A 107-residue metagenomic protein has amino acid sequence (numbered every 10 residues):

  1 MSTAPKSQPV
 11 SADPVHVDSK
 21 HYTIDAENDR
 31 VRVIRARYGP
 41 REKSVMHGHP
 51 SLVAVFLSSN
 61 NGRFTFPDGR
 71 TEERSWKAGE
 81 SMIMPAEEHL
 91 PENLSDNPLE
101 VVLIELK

Functional and structural regions predicted by a protein language model:
M1-M46, F66, E72-P85, E92 (+2 more regions): A short, N-terminal "cap"/entry segment at the start of jelly-roll beta-barrel domains of the cupin/DSBH fold
H49-D68: Glycine- and acidic-residue-biased ligand/ion/polar-headgroup-sensing regions
P50, A86-E87: Short, surface-exposed coil-to-beta transition loops
L57, L106-K107: Short, flexible beta-strand-to-coil junctions
N60-R63, E88, P98: Structural motif
